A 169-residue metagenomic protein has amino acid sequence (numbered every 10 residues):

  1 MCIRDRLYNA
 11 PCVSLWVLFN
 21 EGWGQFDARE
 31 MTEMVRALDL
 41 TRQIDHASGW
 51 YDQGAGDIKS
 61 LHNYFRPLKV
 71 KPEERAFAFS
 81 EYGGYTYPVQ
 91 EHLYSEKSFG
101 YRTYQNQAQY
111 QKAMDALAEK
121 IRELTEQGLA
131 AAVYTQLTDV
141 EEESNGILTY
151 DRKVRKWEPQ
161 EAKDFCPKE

Functional and structural regions predicted by a protein language model:
R4-K156, Q160-C166: Substrate-binding/catalytic cleft of secreted carbohydrate-active enzymes, primarily glycoside hydrolases
E169: Conserved active-site neighborhood of enzyme catalytic/cofactor-binding cores
